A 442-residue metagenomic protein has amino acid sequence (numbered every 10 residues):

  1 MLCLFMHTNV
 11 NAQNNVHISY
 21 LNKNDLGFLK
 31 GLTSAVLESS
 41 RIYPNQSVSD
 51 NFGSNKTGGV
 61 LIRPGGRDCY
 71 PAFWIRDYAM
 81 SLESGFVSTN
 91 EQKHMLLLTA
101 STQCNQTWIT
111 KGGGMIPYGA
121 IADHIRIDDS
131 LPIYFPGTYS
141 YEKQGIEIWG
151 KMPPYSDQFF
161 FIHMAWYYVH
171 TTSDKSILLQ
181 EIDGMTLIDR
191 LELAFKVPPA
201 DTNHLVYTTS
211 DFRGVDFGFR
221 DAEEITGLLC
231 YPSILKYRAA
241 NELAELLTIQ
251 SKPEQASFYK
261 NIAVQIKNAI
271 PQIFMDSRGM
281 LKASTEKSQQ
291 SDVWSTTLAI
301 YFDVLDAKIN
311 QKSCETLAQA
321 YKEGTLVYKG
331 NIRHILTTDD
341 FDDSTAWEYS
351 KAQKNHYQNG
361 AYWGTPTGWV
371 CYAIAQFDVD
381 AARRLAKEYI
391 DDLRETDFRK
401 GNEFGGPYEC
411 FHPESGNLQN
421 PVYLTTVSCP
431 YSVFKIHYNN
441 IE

Functional and structural regions predicted by a protein language model:
M1-N14: Bacterial Sec-dependent N-terminal signal peptides
Q13, F159, T297: A broad, low-specificity signal marking well-ordered, structured residues that form hydrophobic/aromatic
Q13-R76, K93-L98, W108-A120, T202 (+2 more regions): Low-complexity, Ser/Thr/Pro/Gly-enriched N-terminal "stalk/linker" regions
G27, F73-Q106, M185-E192, K196 (+11 more regions): Active-site core of glycosidic bond-cleaving carbohydrate-active enzymes
G53-A72, G113-P153, H204-L229, D276-L298 (+2 more regions): Carbohydrate-binding/catalytic loop surfaces
P71-V206, S233, W363-I374, A386 (+1 more regions): Aromatic-rich carbohydrate-recognition surfaces in CAZymes
Y168-T171, L243-L246, I266, I270 (+1 more regions): TPR/TPR-like alpha-solenoid repeats
